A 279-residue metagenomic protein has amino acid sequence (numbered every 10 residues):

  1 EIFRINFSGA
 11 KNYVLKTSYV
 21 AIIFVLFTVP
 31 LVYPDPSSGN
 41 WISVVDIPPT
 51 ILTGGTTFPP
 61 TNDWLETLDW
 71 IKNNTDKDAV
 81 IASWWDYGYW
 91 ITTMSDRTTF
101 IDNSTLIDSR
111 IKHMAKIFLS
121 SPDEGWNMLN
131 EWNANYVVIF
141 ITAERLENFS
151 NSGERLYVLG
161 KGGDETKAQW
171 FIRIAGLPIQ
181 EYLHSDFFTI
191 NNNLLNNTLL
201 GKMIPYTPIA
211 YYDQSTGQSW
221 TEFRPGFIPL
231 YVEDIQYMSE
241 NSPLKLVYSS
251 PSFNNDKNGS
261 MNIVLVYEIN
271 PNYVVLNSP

Functional and structural regions predicted by a protein language model:
F3-P279: Extracytoplasmic
